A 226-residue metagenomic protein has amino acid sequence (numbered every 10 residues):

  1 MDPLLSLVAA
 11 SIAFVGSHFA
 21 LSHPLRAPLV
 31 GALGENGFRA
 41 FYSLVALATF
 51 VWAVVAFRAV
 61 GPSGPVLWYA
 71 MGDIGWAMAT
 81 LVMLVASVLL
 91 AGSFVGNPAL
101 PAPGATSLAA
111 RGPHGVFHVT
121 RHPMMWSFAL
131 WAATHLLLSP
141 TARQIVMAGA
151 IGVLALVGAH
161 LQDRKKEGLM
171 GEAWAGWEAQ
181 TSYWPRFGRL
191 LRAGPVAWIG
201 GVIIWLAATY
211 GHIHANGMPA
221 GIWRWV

Functional and structural regions predicted by a protein language model:
P3-V15, R121-V226: Hydrophobic transmembrane alpha-helices
F19-G37: Membrane-interface helix-loop junction between the first two transmembrane segments
R26-L29, A59-D73, A102-G104, A215-W225: Membrane-interface helix termini and inter-helical loops of multi-pass transporters
A40-V60: A generic, lipid-embedded transmembrane alpha helix
F50-F57, L90-S93, H135, A208-H212: Structural signal for membrane-spanning alpha-helices in multi-pass inner-membrane proteins, emphasizing helix cores
Y69-L81, G112-F117: Short aromatic-rich membrane-water interface segments that cap or initiate transmembrane helices in multi-pass membrane
M78-A102: Ordered, amphipathic secondary-structure segments that act as subunit-interaction surfaces in large macromolecular
A105-H118, M124-M125: Active-site-proximal inter-transmembrane loops
